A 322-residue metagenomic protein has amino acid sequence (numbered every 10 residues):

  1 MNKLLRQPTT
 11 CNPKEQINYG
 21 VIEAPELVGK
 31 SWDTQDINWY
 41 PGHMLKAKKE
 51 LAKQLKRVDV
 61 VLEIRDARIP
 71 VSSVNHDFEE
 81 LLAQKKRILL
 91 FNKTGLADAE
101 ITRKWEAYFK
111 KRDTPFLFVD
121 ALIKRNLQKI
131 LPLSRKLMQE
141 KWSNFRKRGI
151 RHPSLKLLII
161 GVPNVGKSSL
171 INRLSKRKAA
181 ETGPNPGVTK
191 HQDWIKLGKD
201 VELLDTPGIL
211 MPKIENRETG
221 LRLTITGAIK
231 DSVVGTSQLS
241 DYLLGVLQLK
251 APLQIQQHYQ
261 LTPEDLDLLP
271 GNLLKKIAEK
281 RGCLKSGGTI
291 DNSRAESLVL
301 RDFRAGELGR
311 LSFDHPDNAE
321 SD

Functional and structural regions predicted by a protein language model:
M1-V60, R68-I69, V74-D77, L81-R87 (+2 more regions): Helix-rich effector regions associated with P-loop NTPase G domains
E63, L89-F91, I159: Structural beta-sheet core signal
R65-R68, T94, F109, L174 (+1 more regions): Anionic group-transfer/hydrolysis microenvironments
K85-G95: Active-site cofactor/substrate anionic-group-binding motifs, chiefly glycine- and Lys/Arg-rich phosphate-binding loops
G95-I160: Canonical P-loop GTPase G-domain recognition
K141-F145, N172, K178-P184, K250-I255: Short, structured loop/turn "capping" segments at alpha-beta junctions
H152-L155, R177, Q192: Short coil/loop residues immediately preceding or within conserved phosphate-binding loops of NTP-utilizing enzyme
K156-K176, T206: Glycine-rich phosphate-binding P-loop
